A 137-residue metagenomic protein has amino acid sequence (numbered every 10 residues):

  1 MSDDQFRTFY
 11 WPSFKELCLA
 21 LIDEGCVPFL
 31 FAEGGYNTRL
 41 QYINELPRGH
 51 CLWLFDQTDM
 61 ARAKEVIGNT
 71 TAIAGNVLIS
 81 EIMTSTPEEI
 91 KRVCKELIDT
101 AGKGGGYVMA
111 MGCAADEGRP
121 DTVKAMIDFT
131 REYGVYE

Functional and structural regions predicted by a protein language model:
M1-E137: Active-site loop segments of alpha/beta catalytic cores
